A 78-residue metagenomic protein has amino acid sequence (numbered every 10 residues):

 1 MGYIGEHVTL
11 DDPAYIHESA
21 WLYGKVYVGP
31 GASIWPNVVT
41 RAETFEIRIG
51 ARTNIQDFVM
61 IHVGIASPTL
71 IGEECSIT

Functional and structural regions predicted by a protein language model:
G2, V8, P13-I16, A20 (+8 more regions): A structural motif detector for beta-strand N-caps
R41-E46, G64-A66: Right-handed parallel beta-helix/beta-solenoid
